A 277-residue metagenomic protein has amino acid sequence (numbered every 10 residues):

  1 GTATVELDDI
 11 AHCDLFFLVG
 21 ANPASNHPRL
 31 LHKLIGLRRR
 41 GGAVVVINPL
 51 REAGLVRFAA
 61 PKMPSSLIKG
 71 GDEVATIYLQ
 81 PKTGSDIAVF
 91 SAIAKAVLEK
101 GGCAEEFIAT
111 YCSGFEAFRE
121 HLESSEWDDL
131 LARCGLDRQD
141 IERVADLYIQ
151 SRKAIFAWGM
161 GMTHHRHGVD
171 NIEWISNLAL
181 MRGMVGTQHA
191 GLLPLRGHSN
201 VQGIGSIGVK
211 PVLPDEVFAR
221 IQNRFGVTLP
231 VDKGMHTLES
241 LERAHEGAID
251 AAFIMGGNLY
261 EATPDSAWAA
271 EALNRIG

Functional and structural regions predicted by a protein language model:
G1-S199, I207, I221-G277: Cofactor-pocket helix-loop regions in the catalytic cores of large enzyme subunits
V201-A219: Short, compositionally biased "basic patch" segments
